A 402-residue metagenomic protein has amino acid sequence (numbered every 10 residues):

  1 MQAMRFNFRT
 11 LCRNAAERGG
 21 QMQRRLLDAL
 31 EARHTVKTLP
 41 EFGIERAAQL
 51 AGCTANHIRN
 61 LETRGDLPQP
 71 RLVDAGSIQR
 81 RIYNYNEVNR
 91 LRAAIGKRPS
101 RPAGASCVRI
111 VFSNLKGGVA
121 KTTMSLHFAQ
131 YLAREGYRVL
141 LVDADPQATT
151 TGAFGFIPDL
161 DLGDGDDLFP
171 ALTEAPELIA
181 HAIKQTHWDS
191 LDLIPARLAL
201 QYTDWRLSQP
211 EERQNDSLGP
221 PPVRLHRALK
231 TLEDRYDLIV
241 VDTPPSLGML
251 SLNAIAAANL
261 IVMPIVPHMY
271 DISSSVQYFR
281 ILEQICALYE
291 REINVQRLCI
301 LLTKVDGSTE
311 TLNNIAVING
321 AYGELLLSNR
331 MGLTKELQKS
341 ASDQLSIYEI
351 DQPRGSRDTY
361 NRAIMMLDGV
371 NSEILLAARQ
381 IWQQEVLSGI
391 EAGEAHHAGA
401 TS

Functional and structural regions predicted by a protein language model:
M1-R46, L50, A55-S402: P-loop NTP-binding core
